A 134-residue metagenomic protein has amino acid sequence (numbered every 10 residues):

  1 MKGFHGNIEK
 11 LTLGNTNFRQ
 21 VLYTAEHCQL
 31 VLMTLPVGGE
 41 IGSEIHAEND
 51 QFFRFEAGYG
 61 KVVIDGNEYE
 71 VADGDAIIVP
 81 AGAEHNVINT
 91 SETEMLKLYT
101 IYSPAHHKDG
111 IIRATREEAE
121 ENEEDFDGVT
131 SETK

Functional and structural regions predicted by a protein language model:
M1-H27, A114-K134: A short, N-terminal "cap"/entry segment at the start of jelly-roll beta-barrel domains of the cupin/DSBH fold
I8-S43, N49, I101: A short glycine-rich, His/Asp/Glu-containing loop-to-beta-strand
E26-C28, V37-E40, Y59-K61, E68 (+1 more regions): Short, charged/polar surface micro-motifs in flexible loops or helix N-caps
N49-G60, D65: Glycine- and acidic-residue-biased ligand/ion/polar-headgroup-sensing regions
N67-A81: Short acidic-glycine-tyrosine-enriched beta hairpin
A81-K108: Ligand-binding loop in jelly-roll beta-barrel domains
